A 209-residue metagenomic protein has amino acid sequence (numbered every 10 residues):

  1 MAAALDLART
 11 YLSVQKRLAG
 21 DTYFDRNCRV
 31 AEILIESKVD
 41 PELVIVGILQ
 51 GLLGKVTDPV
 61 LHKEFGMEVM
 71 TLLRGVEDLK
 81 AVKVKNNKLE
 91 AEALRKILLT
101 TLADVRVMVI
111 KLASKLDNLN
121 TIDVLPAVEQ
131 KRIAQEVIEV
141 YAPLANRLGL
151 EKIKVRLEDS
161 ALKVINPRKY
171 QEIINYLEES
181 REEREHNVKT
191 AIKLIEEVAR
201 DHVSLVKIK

Functional and structural regions predicted by a protein language model:
M1-K209: Active-site helical microenvironments for divalent-metal-assisted chemistry
